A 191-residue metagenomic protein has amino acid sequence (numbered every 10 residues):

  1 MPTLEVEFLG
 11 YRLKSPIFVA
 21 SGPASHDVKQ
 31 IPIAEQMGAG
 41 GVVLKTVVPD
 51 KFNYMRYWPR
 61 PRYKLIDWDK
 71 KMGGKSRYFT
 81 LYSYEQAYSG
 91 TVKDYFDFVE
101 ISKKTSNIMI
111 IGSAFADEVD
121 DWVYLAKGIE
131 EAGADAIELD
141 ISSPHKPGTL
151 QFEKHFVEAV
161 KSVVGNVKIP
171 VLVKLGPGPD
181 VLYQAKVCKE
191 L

Functional and structural regions predicted by a protein language model:
M1-N107: N-terminal capping/small domains of soluble enzymes
L13-H26, A87, I110-W122, L172-V181: Active-site mouth loops of central-metabolism enzymes
P32-G41, E100, K104-T105, D117-L191: Alpha/beta enzyme core
T46, A114, I141: Glycine-rich, histidine-containing beta strand-loop boundary motifs that form or position
